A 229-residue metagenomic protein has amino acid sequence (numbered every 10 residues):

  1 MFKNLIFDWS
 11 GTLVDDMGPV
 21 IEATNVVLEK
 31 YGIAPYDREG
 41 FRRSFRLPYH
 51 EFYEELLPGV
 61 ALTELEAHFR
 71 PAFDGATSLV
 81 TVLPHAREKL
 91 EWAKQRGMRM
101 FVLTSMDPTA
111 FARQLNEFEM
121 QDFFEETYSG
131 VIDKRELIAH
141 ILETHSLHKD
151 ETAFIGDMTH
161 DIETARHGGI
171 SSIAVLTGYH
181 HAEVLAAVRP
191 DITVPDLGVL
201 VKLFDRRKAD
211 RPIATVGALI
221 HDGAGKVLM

Functional and structural regions predicted by a protein language model:
M1-N4, E136-I162: Conserved Lys-Pro-Asp/Glu-containing loop-to-beta segment of HAD-superfamily phosphomonoesterases, centered on
F2-R87, R96: N-terminal helical cap/lid subdomain that shapes the substrate entry/recognition surface in HAD-like hydrolases
G40, M120-K134: A short, structured active-site edge motif that brings together acidic residues
A86-L115, E126-V131: Substrate-recognition element of Asp-dependent hydrolases with the DxDx(T/V) motif
R87-Q95, L142, I162-R166: Surface-exposed amphipathic alpha-helices with a cationic face
T127-S129, I192-D196: Short acidic-hydrophobic, aromatic-tinged amphipathic segments that line or gate anion-handling sites
A153-I192: Acidic, Mg2+-coordinating phosphoryl-transfer loop and its flanking beta/alpha structural elements, shared across
R207-M229: N-terminal strand-loop-strand
